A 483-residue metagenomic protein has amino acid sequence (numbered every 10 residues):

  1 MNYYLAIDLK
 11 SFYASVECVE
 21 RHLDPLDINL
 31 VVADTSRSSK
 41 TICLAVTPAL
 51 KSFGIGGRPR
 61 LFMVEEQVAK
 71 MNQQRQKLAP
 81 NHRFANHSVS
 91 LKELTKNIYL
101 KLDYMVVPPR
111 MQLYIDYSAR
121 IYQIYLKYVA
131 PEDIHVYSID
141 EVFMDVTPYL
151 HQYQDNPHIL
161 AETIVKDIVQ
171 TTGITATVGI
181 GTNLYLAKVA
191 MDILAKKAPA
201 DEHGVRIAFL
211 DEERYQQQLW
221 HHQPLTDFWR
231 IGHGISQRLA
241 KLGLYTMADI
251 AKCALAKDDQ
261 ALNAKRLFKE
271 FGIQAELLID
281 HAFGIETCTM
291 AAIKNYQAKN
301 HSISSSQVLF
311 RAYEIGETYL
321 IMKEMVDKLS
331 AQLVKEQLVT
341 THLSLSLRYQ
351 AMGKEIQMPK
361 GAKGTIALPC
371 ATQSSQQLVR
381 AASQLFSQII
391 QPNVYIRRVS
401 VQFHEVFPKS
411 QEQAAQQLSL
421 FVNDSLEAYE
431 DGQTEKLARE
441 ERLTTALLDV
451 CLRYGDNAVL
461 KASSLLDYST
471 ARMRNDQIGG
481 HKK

Functional and structural regions predicted by a protein language model:
M1-F283, M290, L426-K483: Gly/Gly-Pro- and Ser/Thr-rich, intrinsically disordered tail segments characteristic of DNA damage-repair and tolerance
A6, D227, I235-Y395: DNA-contacting surface of Y-family translesion DNA polymerases
K10, R37, Q350-M352, V406-P408: Short, glycine-/Ser/Thr-/acidic-enriched flexible segments
I28, A176, T341-L343, V399 (+1 more regions): Change "...and in nucleic-acid phosphodiester-cleaving endonucleases..." to "...and in nucleic-acid processing enzymes
F143, A367, S400: Short aromatic/hydrophobic contact patches that present stacked aromatics for nucleic-acid/ligand binding
T182-Y185, D280-F283, V339-Q350, Y395-F407 (+1 more regions): A glycine-rich phosphate-binding loop feature that marks nucleotide/adenosyl-phosphate handling sites
E355-M358, Q411-A415, R472: Short conserved micro-motifs at the rims of enzyme active sites and ligand-binding pockets
Q384, Q388-D449: C-terminal hydrophobic structural anchor segments that stabilize assembly/packing rather than catalytic chemistry
